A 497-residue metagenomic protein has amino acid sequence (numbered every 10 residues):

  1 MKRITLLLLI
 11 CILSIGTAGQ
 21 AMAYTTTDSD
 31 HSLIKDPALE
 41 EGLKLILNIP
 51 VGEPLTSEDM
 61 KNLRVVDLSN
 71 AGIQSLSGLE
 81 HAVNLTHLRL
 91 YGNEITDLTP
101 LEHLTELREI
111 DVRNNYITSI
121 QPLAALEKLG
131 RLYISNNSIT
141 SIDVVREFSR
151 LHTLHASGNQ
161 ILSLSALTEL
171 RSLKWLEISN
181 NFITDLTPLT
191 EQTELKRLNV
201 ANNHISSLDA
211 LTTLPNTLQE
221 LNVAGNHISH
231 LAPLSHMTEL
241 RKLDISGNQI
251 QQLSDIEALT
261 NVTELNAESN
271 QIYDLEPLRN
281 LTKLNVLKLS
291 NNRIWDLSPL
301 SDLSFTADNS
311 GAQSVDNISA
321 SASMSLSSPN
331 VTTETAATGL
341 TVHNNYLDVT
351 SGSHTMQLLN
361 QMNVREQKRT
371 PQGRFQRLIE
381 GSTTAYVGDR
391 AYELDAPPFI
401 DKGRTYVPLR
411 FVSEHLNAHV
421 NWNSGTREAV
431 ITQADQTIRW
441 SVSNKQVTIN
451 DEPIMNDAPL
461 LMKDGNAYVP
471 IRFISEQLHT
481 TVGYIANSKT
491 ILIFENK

Functional and structural regions predicted by a protein language model:
K2-V83, H87, P100, S304-A307 (+1 more regions): N-terminal capping/linker segments that flank leucine-rich repeat
L7, R374-K497: Primary recognition of N-terminal secretory signal peptides and signal-anchoring hydrophobic helices
L47-V51, V83, L218, T282 (+5 more regions): Sec/Tat-exported extracytoplasmic proteins
M60, H81-L85, L101-L107, L123-L129 (+10 more regions): Leucine-rich repeat
V66-L68, L88-L90, I110-V112, G130-I134 (+10 more regions): Conserved hydrophobic beta-strand positions in leucine-rich repeat
A71, N93, N115, N137 (+8 more regions): Consensus "Asn ladder" position of solenoid repeat domains
S246, Q251, A258-D348: Ankyrin-repeat and related helical/solenoid repeat scaffolds used for protein-protein interactions
